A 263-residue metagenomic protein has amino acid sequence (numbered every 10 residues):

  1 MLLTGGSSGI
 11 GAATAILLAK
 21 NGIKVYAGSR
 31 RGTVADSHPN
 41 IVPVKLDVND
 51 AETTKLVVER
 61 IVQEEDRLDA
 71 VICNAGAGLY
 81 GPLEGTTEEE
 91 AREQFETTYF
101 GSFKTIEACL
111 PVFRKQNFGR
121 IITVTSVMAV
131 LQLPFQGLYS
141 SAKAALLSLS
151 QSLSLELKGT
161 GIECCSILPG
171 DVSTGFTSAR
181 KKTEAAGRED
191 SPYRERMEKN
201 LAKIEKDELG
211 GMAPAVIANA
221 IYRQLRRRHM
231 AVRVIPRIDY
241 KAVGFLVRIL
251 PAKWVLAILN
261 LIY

Functional and structural regions predicted by a protein language model:
S7-S8: Conserved glycine-rich cofactor-binding loop
P39-E52: Rossmann-fold cofactor-recognition segment
P82-L83, E90-R92: Substrate-binding pocket helix/loop in short-chain dehydrogenase/reductase
I106, A142-A145: Active-site helix of classical SDR
I106-E107, Q151: A short, exposed helix-loop element centered on a Lys and neighboring polar residues
S126: Residue(s) in the substrate-gating loop at a strand-loop-helix junction that position the organic substrate next
K158-D207: C-terminal beta-strand-loop-alpha-helix "lid" module of Rossmann-like NAD(P)-dependent dehydrogenases
